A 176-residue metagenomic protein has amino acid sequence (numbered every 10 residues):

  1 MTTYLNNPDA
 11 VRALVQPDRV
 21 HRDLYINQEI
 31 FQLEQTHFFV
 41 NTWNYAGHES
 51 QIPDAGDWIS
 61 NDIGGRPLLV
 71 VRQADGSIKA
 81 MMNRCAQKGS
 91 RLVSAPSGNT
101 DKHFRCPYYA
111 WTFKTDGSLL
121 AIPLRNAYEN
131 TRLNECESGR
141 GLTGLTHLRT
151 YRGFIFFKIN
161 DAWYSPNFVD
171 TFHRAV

Functional and structural regions predicted by a protein language model:
M1-S77, T112-V176: Rieske [2Fe-2S] iron-sulfur-binding subdomain
D57-P107: Glycine-rich active-site/cofactor-binding loop and its immediate structural neighborhood
